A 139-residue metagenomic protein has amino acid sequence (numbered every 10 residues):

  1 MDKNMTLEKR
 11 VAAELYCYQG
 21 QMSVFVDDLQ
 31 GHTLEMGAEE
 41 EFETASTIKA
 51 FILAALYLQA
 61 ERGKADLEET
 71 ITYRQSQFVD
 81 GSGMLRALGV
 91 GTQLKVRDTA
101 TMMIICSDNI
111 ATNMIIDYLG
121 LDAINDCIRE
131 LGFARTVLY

Functional and structural regions predicted by a protein language model:
M1-E43: Beta-lactamase-like hydrolase cores
T6, F51, A55, K95-D98 (+3 more regions): Extracytoplasmic/secreted proteins, especially bacterial periplasmic and envelope-associated proteins
T44-I71: Active-site SXXK
K64-L88: Short, glycine/proline-biased beta-turn/loop segments that scaffold the active-site neighborhood
V79-N113: Conserved catalytic neighborhood of penicillin-recognizing serine enzymes
I116-Y139: Mid-domain, small-residue-enriched loop/turn segments at the edges of structured enzyme/sensor domains
